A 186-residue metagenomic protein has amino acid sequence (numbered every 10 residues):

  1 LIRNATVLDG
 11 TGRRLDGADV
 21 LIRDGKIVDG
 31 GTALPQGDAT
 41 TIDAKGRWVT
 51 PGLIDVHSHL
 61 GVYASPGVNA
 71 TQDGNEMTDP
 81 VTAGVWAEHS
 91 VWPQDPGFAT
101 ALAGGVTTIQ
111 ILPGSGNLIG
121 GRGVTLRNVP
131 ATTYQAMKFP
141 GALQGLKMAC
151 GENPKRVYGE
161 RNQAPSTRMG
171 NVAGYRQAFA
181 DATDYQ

Functional and structural regions predicted by a protein language model:
I2, P35-E88, A103: Replace "His-x-His-based motif
V7, T11-T50, G67: Histidine-rich, glycine-flanked metal-binding segment
D9-T11, D24, G31, L53 (+7 more regions): Sec/Tat-exported extracytoplasmic proteins
I27-V28, W48-V49, S58-G61, S115-N117 (+2 more regions): Solvent-exposed loop/turn segments at secondary-structure junctions within structured extracellular/periplasmic domains
P66-V91, V129-T132, K147-A149, P154-V157 (+1 more regions): Active-site gating loops and adjacent loop-to-helix segments of metal-dependent hydrolytic enzymes
G97, L102-Q186: Polyanionic/metal-chelating signatures
